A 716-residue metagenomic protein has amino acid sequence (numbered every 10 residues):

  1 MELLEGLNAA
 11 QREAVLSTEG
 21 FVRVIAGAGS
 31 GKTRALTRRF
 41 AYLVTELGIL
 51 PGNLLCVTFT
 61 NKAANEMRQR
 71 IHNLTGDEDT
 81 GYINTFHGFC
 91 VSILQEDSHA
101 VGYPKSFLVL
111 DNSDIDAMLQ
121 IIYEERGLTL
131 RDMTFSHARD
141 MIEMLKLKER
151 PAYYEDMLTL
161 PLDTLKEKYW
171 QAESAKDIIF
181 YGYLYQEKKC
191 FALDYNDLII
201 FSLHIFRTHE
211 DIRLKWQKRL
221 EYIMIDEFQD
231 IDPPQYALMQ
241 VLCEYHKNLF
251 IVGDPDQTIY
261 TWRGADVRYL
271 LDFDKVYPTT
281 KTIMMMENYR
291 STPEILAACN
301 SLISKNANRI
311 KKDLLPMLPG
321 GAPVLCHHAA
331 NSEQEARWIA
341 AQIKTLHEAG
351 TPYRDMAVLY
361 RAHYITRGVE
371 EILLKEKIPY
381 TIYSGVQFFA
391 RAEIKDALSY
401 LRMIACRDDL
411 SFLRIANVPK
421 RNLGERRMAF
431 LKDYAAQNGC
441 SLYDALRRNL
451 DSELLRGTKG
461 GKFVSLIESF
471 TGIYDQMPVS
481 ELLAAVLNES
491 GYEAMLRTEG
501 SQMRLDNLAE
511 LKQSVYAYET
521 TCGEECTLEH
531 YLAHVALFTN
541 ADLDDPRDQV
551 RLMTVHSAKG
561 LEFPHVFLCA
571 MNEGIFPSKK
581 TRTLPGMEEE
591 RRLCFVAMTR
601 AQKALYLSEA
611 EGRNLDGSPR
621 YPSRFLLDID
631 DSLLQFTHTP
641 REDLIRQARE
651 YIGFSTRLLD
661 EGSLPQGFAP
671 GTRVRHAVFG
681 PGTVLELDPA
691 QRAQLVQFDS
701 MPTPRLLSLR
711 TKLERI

Functional and structural regions predicted by a protein language model:
M1-K105, V109, D116, C190 (+3 more regions): P-loop NTPase Walker
G6-L16, G20-I25, A35, L55 (+6 more regions): Conserved helicase NTPase motor core
A14-T18, R23, E78-G81, H99-D197 (+4 more regions): ATP-hydrolysis module of ASCE/P-loop NTPase motor domains, specifically the Walker B Asp-Glu catalytic pair
G20, I49-N53, D79, Y245-N248 (+8 more regions): Short glycine-/polar-rich loops that comprise or flank the Walker A/P-loop and associated switch/sensor motifs
V24, S30-L36, P278-K281, M286-P379 (+4 more regions): Helicase P-loop NTPase motor core
F89-D97, D256-T261, R290, Y383-A405: Short alpha-helix plus adjacent loop in nuclease-associated cores
L165, Y169, P352, T366 (+3 more regions): Conserved helicase C-terminal RecA-like lobe
A570-R705, L709-I716: C-terminal accessory regions
